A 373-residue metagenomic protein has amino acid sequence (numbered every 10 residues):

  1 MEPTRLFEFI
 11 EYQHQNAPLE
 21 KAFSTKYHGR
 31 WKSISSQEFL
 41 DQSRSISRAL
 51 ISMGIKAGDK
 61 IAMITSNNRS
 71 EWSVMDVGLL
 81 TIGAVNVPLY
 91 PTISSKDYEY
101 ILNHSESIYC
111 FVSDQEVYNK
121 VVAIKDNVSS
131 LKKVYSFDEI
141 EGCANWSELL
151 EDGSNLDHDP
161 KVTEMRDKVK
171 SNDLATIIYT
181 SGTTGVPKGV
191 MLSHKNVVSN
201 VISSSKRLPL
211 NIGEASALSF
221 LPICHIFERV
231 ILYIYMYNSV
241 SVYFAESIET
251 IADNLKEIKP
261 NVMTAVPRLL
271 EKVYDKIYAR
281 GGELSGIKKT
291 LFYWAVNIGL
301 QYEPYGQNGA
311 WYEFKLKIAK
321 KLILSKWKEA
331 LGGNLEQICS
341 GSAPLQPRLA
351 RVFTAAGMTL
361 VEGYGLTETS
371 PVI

Functional and structural regions predicted by a protein language model:
M1-A22, D41: A short N-terminal helical cap/helix-turn-helix that marks the beginning of AMP-binding/adenylate-forming
M1-T4, Y118-V121, W146-L174: Flexible, low-complexity linker/hinge segments
E2, T81-E151: Structural core segment of the AMP-binding/adenylate-forming
P18-K21, S136, N155-Y179, V186 (+1 more regions): Conserved pre-ATP/AMP-binding loop-to-beta segment of ANL
F23-S70, M75-V77, S94-E99, S147-S154 (+1 more regions): Conserved AMP-binding/adenylate-forming core of the ANL superfamily
S33-Q37, A175-V201: Conserved AMP-binding A3 loop
S66-V87, P91-S95, N103-Y109, A215-S216 (+2 more regions): A short helix-loop-beta submotif of the ANL/AMP-binding
V198-S219, I223-L324, N334, T359: Conserved AMP-binding/adenylation subdomain of ANL enzymes
